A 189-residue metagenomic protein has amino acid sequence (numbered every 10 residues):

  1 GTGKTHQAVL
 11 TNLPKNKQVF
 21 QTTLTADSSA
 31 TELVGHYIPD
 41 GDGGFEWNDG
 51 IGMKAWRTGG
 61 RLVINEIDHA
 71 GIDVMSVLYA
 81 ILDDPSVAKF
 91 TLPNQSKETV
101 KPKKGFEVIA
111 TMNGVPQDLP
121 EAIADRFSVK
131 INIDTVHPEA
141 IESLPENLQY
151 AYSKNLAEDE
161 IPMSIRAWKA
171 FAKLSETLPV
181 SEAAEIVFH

Functional and structural regions predicted by a protein language model:
G1-H189: C-terminal regulatory/interaction module of P-loop NTP-utilizing enzymes
